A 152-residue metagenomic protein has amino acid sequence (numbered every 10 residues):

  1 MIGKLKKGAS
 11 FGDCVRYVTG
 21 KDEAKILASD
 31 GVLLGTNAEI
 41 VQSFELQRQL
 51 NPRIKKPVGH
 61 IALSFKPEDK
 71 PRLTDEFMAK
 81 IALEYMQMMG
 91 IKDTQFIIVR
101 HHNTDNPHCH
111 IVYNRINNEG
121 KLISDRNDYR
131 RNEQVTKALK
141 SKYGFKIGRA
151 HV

Functional and structural regions predicted by a protein language model:
M1-R149: N-terminal nicking endonuclease/strand-transfer module with a His-rich metal-binding environment and a catalytic Tyr
